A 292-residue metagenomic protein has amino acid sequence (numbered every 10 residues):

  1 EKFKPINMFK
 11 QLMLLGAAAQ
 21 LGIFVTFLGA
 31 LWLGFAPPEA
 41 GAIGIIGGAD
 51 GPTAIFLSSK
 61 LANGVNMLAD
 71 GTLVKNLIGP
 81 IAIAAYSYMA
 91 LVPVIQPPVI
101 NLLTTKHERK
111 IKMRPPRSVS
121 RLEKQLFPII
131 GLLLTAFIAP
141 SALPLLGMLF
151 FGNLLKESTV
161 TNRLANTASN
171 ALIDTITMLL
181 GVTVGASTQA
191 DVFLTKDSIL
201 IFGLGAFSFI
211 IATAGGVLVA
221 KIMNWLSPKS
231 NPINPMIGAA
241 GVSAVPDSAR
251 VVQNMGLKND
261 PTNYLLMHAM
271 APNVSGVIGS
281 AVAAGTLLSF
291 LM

Functional and structural regions predicted by a protein language model:
E1-I6, L14-L21, P38-T72, V119-E123 (+1 more regions): Alpha-helical membrane segments and immediately flanking helix-loop junctions that form or couple to the substrate/ion
E1-P5, Q96-T104, L154-N166, G216-W225: C-terminal ends of transmembrane helices
K4-F24, A190-V217, A269-N273: Entry/N-cap segments of selected transmembrane alpha helices and their immediately preceding amphipathic helices
V25-L31, L180-V192, V245-N254, V282-G285: Hydrophobic alpha-helical transmembrane segments in multi-pass integral membrane proteins
L28-A36, I81-R109, L218-K229, P272-M292: Juxtamembrane and boundary regions of transmembrane helices in multi-pass small-molecule transporters and channels
K75-V94, F202-A212, M236-A240: Alpha-helical transmembrane segments
A84-V160: Membrane-embedded hairpin module used as a gating/binding unit in multi-pass transport and secretion proteins
G131-A220: Transmembrane helical segments that form the transport core of multi-pass membrane transport proteins
